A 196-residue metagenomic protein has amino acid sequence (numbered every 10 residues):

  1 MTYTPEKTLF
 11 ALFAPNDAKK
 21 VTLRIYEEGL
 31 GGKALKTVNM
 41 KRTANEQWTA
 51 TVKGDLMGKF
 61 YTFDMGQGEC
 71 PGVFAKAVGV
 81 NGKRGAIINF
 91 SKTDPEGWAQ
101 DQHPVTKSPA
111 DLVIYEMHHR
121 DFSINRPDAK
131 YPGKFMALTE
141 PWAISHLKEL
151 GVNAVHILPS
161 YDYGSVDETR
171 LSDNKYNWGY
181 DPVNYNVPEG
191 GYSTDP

Functional and structural regions predicted by a protein language model:
M1-K7, R42-G133: The feature marks proteins involved in alpha-glucan
T8-P15: Short edge beta-strand/loop segments characteristic of extracellular beta-sandwich folds
L12, F63, M117, I157 (+1 more regions): Conserved, mostly hydrophobic/aromatic
T22-R24: Beta-strand signatures of extracellular beta-sandwich domains
Y26-G32, G68: Change "in extracellular beta-sheet-rich domains … of secreted and cell-surface proteins" to "in beta-sheet-rich domains
A34-T43: Solvent-exposed serine/threonine-rich low-complexity stretches and specific carbohydrate-binding patches
A129-A137, D167-P196: Aromatic- and acidic-residue-enriched carbohydrate-binding clefts of CAZyme catalytic domains
W142-G164: Catalytic domains of carbohydrate-active enzymes, especially glycoside hydrolases
